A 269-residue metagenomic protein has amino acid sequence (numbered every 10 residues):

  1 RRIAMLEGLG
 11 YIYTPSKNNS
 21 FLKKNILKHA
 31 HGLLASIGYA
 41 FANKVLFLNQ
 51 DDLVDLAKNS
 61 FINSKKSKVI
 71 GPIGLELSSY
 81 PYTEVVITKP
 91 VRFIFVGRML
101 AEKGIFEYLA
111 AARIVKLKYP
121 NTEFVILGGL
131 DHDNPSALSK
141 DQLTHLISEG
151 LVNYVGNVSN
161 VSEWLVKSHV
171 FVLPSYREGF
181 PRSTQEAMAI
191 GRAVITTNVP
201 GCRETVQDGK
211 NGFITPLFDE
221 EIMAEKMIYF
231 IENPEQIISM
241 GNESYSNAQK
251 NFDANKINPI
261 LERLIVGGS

Functional and structural regions predicted by a protein language model:
R1, Y11-G38, V54: Nucleotide-sugar donor phosphate/pyrophosphate-binding loop at the beta->alpha transition of glycosyltransferases
G32-Y82, F95: Donor nucleotide-sugar binding/catalytic pocket of nucleotide-sugar-dependent glycosyltransferases
V91, F95, L100-I114, F124 (+1 more regions): A conserved mid-protein helix/loop that constitutes part of the nucleotide-sugar donor-binding site
V96, E123-L138, Y154: Glycosyltransferase donor-sugar binding loop
N157, Y176: Aromatic "clamp/platform" in nucleotide-sugar-dependent glycosyltransferases that forms part of the donor/acceptor
A193-T196, V206: Short hydrophobic beta-strand element within catalytic cores of glycosyltransferases and related nucleotide-activated
Q207-G209, F213-E220, Y229-E235: Conserved acidic donor-binding segment of nucleotide-sugar-dependent glycosyltransferases
I222, Y229, Q236-N251, I257-R263: A short, well-ordered alpha-helix in the C-terminal region of glycosyltransferases
